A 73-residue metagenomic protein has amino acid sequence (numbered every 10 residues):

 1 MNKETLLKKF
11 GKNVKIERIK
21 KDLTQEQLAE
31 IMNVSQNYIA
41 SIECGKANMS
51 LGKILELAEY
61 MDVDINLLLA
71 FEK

Functional and structural regions predicted by a protein language model:
M1-K9: A detector for short, charged/polar N-terminal pre-domain segments
E4-T5, L67-K73: Short, charged recognition helix plus adjacent turn of helix-turn-helix-like nucleic-acid-binding domains
K8, I19-K20, A47-N48: Short amphipathic helical patch at the helix-1/turn junction of helix-turn-helix
K12-I31, E56: Short basic helix-loop element that most often maps to the first helix and adjoining turn of HTH DNA-binding modules
V14, L28-A29, I39-I42, L68: Conserved hydrophobic/aromatic packing and binding residues within compact polymer-binding modules
N33-A47: Recognition helix of helix-turn-helix/homeodomain-like DNA-binding domains that insert into the DNA major groove
G52-L67: DNA major-groove recognition helix of helix-turn-helix/homeodomain DNA-binding modules
